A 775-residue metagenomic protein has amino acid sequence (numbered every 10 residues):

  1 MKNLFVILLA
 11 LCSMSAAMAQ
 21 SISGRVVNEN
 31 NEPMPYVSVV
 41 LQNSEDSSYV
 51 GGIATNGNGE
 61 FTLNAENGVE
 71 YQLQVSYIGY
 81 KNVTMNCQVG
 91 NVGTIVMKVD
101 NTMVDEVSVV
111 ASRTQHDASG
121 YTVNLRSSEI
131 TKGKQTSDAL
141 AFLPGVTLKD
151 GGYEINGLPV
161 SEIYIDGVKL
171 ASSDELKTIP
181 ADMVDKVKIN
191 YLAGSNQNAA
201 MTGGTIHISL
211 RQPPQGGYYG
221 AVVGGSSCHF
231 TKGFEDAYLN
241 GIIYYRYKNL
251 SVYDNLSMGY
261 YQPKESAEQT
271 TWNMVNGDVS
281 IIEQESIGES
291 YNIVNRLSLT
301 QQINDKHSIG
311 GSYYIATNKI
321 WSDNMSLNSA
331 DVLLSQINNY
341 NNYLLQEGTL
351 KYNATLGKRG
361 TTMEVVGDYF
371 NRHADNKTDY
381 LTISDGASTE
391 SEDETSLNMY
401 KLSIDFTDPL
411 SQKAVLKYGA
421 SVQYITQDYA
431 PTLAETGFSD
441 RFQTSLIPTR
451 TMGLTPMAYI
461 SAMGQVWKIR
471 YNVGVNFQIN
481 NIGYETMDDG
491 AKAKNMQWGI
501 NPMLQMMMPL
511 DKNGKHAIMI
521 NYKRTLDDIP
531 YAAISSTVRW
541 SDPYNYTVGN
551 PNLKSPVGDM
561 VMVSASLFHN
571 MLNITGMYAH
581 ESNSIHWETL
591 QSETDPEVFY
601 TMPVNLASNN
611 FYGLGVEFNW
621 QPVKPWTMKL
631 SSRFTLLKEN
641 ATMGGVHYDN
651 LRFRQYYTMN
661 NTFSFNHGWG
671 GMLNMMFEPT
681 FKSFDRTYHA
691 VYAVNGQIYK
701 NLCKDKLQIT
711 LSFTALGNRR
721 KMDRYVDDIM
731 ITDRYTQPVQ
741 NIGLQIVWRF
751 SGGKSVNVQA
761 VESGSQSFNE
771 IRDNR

Functional and structural regions predicted by a protein language model:
V40-Q42, Q74-Y80, G90-E129, L148-D150 (+2 more regions): Short, acidic, small-residue-rich periplasmic hinge/interaction motif at the N-terminus of Gram-negative outer-membrane
E45-E60: Short, acidic Ser/Thr/Gly-rich low-complexity loop/linker segments typical of extracellular and cell-surface proteins
V92-K98, E106, T136-A139, S173-D174 (+3 more regions): N-terminal periplasmic accessory domains that precede and gate Gram-negative outer-membrane beta-barrel machines
S137-K169: Extracytoplasmic beta-strand/coil segments of soluble accessory domains associated with Gram-negative outer-membrane
F142, V168-G194, G241: Short acidic/polar hinge/loop motifs at secondary-structure boundaries that mediate gating or recognition
K232-S266, G277-D323, Y343-A354, K358 (+2 more regions): Transmembrane beta-barrel wall of Gram-negative outer-membrane proteins
M399-S403, S445-I447, M457, K554 (+2 more regions): Outer membrane beta-barrel strand-and-loop segments of large Gram-negative receptors, especially TonB-dependent
R450-T451, L526-G576, H580, Y600-G613 (+2 more regions): Outer-membrane beta-barrel signature, preferentially recognizing the C-terminal barrel domain of Gram-negative
